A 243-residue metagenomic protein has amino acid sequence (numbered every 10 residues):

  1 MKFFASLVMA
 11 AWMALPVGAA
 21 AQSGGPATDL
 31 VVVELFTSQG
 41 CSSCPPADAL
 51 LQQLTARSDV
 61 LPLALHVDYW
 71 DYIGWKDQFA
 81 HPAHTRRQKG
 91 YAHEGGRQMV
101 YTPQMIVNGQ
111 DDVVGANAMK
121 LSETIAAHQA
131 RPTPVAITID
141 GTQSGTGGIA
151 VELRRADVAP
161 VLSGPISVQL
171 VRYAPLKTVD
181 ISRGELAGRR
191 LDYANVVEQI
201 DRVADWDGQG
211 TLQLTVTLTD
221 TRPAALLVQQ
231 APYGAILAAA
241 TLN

Functional and structural regions predicted by a protein language model:
K2-P16: Bacterial N-terminal signal peptides
F4, A19-Y101: Active-site-proximal cofactor/substrate-binding loop regions of enzyme domains
I73, N108-D111: Charged, low-complexity surface segments at secondary-structure and domain boundaries
Q78-Q98, Q110-N243: Short, conserved sequence motifs used for protein processing/export or organelle targeting and for catalysis
M105: Ligand-binding face of N-terminal immunoglobulin V-set domains in extracellular IgSF glycoproteins
